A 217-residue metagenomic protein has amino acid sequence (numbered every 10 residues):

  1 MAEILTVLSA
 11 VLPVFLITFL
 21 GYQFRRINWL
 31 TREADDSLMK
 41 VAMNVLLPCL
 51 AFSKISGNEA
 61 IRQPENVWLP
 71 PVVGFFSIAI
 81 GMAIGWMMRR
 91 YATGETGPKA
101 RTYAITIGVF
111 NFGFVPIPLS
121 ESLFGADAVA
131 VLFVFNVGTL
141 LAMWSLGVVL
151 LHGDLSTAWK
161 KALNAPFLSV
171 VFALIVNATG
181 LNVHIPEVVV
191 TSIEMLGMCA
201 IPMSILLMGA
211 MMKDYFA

Functional and structural regions predicted by a protein language model:
M1-A217: Alpha-helical transmembrane segments of multi-pass small-molecule/ion transporters
